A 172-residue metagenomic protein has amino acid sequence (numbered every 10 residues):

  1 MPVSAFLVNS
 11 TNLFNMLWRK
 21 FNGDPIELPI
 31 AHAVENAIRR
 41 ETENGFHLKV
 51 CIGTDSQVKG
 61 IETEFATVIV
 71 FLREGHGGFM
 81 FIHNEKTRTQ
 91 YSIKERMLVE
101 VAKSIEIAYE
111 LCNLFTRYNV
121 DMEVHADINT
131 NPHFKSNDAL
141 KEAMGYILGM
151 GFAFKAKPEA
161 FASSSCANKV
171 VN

Functional and structural regions predicted by a protein language model:
F6-V50: Basic, amphipathic N-terminal segments that precede the first structured/catalytic domain
L13-F21, H133-F134, L148-G149, N172: N-terminal targeting/trafficking signals and adjacent low-complexity tails
I52-G53, Q57-M80: Acidic, metal-ligating active-site segments
I61-F65, P132-A139, C166-A167: A short acidic (Asp/Glu
E64, E159-N172: C-terminal edge-of-domain segments
T87-T116: Acidic helix/loop or adjacent segment enriched in Glu/Asp that either coordinates divalent metal
N119-T130: Short glycine-rich, basic-tinged beta-strand/loop micro-motifs
N129-A160: Short, low-complexity, polybasic intrinsically disordered segments
